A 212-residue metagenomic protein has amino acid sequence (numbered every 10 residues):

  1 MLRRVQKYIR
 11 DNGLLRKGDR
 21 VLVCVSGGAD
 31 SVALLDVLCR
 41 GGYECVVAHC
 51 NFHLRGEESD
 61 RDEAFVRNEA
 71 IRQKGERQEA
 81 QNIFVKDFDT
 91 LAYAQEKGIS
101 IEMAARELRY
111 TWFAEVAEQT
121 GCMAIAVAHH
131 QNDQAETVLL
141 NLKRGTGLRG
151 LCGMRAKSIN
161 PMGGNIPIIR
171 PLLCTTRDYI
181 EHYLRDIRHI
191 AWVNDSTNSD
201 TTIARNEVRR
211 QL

Functional and structural regions predicted by a protein language model:
M1-N141, D178, D186: ATP-dependent adenylation/nucleotidyltransferase module used to activate substrates
A124-A128, D133-Q211: Catalytic subdomain that performs nucleotidyl-dependent activation
